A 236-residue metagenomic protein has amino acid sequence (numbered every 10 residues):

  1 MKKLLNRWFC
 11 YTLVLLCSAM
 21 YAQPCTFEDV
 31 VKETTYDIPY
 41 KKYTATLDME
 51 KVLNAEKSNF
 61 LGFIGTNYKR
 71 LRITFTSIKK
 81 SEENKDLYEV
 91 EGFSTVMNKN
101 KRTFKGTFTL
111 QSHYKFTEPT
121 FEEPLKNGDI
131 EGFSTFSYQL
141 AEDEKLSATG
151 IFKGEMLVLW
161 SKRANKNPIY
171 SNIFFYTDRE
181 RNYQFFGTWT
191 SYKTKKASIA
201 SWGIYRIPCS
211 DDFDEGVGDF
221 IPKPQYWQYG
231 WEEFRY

Functional and structural regions predicted by a protein language model:
M1-T26: Bacterial Sec-dependent N-terminal signal peptides
T26-Y236: Central antiparallel beta-sheet cores of small beta-barrel/beta-sandwich binding domains
